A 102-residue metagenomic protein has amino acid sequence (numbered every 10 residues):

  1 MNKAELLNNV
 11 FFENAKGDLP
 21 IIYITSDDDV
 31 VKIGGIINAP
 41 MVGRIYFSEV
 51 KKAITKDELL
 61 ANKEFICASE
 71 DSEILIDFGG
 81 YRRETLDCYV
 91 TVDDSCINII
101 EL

Functional and structural regions predicted by a protein language model:
M1-K16: Long, hydrophobic N-terminal alpha-helical segment
F12-L102: Detector for the mature cores of small, proteolytically processed and post-translationally modified peptide effectors
